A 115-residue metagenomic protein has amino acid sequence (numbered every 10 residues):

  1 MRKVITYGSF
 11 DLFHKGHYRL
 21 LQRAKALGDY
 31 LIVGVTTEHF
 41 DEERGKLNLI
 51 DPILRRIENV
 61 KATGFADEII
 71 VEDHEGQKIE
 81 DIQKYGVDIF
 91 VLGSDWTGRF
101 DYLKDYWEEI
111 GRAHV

Functional and structural regions predicted by a protein language model:
M1-H114: Nucleotidyltransferase catalytic core that binds NTPs
